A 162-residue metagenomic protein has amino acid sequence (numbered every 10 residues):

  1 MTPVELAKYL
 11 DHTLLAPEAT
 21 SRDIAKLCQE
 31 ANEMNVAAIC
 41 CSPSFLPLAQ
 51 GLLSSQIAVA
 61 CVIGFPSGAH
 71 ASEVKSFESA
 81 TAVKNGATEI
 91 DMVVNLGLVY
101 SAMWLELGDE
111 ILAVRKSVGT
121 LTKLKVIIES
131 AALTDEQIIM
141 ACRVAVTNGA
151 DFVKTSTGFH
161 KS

Functional and structural regions predicted by a protein language model:
M1-M34, A38, S44-S162: Alpha/beta enzyme core
